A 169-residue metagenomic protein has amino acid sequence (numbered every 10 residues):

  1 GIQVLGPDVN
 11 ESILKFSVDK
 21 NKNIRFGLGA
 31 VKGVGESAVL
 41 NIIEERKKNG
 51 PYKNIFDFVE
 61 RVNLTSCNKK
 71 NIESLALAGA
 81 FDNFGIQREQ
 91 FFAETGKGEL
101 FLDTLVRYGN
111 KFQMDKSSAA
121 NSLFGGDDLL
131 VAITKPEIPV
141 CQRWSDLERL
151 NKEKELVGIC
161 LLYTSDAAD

Functional and structural regions predicted by a protein language model:
Q3-S165: Sliding clamp-binding short linear motifs that recruit DNA-associated proteins to replication/repair hubs
